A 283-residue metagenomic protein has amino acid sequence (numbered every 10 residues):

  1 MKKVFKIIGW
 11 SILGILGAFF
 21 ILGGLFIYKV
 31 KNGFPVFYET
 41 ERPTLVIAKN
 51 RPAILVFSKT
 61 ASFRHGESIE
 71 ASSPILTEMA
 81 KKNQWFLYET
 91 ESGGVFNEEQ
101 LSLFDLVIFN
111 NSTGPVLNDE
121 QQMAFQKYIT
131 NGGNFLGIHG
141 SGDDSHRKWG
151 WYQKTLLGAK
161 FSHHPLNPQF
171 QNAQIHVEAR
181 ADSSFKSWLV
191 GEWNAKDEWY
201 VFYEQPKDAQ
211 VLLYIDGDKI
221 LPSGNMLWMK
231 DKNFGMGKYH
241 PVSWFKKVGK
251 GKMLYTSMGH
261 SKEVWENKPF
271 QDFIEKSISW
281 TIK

Functional and structural regions predicted by a protein language model:
M1-F19: N-terminal Sec-pathway targeting helices
G23-K49, K219-L221, M226-S243, K247-K283: Extracellular ligand-binding/catalytic regions of CAZymes and related secreted enzymes and adhesion modules
N50-F63: Short beta-strand segments enriched in small/hydrophobic residues
P52, N131-N134, G251: A short helix->loop->beta-strand "cap" motif at the edges of active sites that frequently abuts
T60-F63, G93-F96, S112-V116, F135 (+5 more regions): Solvent-exposed loop/turn segments at secondary-structure junctions within structured extracellular/periplasmic domains
G66-D144: Helical hinge/lid and interdomain linker segments adjacent to catalytic or ligand-binding clefts that mediate domain
P115-L189: A glycine-rich, often tryptophan-bearing local segment used as a flexible ligand/cofactor-contacting loop or short
F170-G249: Catalytic beta-strand/loop cores that center a nucleophilic Ser/Cys/Thr and support acyl-enzyme chemistry
